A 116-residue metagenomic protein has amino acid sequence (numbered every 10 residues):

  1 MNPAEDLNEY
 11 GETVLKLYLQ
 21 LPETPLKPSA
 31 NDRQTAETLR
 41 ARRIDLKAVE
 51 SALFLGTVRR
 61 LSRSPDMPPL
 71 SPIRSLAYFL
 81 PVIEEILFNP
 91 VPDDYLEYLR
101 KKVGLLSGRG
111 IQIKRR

Functional and structural regions predicted by a protein language model:
M1-P28, T38, G110-R116: Long, charged low-complexity interaction segments
N2, I44, V49, I73 (+2 more regions): Weak global preference for isoleucine
L7-G11, P65-Y98: Long, compositionally biased
Y18, P22, T57, L61 (+4 more regions): Generic secondary-structure transition motif, activating predominantly at the C-termini of alpha-helices
L21-A77: N-terminal interaction modules that seed assembly of large macromolecular complexes
P90-R116: A charged, amphipathic interaction segment
